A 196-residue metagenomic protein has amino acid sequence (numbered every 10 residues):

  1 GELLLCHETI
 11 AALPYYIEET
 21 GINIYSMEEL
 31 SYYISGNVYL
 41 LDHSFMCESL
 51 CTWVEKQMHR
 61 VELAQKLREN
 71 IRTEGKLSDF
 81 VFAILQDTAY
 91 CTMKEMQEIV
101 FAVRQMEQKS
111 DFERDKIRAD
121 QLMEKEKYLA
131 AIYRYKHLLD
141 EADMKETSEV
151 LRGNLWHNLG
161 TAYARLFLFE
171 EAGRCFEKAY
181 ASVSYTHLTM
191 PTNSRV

Functional and structural regions predicted by a protein language model:
G1-D111: Long, contiguous interaction/recruitment modules in multidomain scaffold/adaptor proteins
R60, T186-T192: Conserved small/polar residues in nucleotide/adenosyl-binding loops
V103-R104, E141-E149: Flexible helix-coil transition and linker loops at the boundaries of alpha-helical arrays
